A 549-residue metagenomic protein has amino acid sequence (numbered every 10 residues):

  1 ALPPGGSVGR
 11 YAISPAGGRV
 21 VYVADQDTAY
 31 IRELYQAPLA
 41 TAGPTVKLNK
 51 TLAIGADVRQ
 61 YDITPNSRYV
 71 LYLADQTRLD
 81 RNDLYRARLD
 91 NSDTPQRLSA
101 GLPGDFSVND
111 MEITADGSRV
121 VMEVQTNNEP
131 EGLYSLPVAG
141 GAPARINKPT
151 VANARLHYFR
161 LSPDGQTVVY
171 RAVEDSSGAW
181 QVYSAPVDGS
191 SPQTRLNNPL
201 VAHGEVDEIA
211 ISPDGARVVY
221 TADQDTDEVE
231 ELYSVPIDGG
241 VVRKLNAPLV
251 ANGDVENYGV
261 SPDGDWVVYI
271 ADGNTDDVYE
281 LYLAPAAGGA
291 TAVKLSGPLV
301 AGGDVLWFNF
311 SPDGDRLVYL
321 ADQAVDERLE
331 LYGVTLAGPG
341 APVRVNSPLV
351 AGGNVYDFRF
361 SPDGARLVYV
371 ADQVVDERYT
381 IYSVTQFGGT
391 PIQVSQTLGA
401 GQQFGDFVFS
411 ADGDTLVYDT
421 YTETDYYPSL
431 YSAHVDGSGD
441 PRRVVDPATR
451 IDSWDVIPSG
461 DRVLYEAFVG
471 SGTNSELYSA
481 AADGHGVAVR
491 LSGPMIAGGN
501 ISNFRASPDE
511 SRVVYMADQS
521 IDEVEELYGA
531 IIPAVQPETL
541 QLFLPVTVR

Functional and structural regions predicted by a protein language model:
A1-S7, P38-D57, L89-S107, P137-R155 (+8 more regions): Multi-bladed beta-propeller domains
A12, D62, E112, R160 (+7 more regions): Conserved beta-strand position repeated across blades of beta-propeller domains
P15-A16, P65-N66, A115-D116, P163-D164 (+7 more regions): Residue-level detector of Asp-centered blade-edge/turn motifs that repeat once per structural unit in beta-propeller
R19-V23, Y69-L73, V120-E123, T167-R171 (+7 more regions): Residue position within the beta-strands of beta-propeller blades
A29-Y35, L79-Y85, N128-Y134, S177-Y183 (+7 more regions): Structural motif
I501-P537: Blade-level signature of beta-propeller repeat domains, shared across WD40, Kelch, NHL, RCC1 and BNR/Asp-box propellers
P545: Conserved functional hotspot residues at active sites or interaction interfaces
